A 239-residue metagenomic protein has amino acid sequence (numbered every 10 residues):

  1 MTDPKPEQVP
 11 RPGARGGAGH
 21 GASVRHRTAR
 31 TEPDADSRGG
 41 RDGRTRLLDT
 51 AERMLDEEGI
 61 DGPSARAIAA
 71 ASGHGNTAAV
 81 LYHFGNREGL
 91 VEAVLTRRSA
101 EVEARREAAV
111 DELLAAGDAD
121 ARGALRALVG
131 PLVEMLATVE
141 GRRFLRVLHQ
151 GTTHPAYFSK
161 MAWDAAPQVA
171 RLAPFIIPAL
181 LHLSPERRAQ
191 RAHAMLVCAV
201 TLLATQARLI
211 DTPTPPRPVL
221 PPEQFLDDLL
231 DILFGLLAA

Functional and structural regions predicted by a protein language model:
M1-D42, L114: N-terminal intrinsically disordered/low-complexity leader segments
T2-R11, H26, P167-A239: C-terminal peripheral helix-coil segments that are non-catalytic and often amphipathic
D3, R25-D36, R53, D61-S64 (+2 more regions): Short glycine/proline-centered loop/turn elements that form peptide/ligand docking sites
R44-D49, F84-E107, D111: An amphipathic alpha-helix adjacent to DNA-recognition modules
M54, D61-G89, A93: Helix-turn-helix
E107-R142: Hydrophobic alpha-helical connector segments
G123, R142-L145, A156-L180: Amphipathic alpha-helical packing segments from all-alpha helical-bundle domains
L132, L145-T152, M195-A199, L233: Short alpha-helical scaffolding segments that buttress acidic/His motifs in well-ordered protein cores
